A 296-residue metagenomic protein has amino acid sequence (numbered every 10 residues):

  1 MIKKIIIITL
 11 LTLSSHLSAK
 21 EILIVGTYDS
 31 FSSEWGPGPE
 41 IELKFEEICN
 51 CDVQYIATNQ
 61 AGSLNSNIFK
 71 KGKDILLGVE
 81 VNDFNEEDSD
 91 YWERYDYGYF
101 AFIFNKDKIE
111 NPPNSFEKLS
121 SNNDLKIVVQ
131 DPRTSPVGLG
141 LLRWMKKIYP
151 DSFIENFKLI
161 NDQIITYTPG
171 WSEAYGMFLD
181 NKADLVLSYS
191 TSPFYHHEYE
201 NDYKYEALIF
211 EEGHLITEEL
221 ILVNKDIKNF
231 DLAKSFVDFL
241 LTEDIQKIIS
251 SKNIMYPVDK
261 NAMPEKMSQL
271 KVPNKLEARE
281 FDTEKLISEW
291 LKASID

Functional and structural regions predicted by a protein language model:
A19-E87: Early extracytoplasmic/lumenal segment of secretory-pathway proteins
G26, K118-K147: Short loop->beta-strand "edge-of-pocket" segments that line small-molecule binding or catalytic clefts across diverse
G72-L76, D88-F102, F116-K118, L125-P132: A structural signal for short loop-to-beta-strand junctions that line the ligand-binding cleft of periplasmic/secreted
D90-Y95, H197-L215, N224-I227: Short beta-strand->loop
A101-K108, I216-L232, I248-I249: A bilobed periplasmic-binding-protein/Venus flytrap-type ligand-binding module shared by bacterial periplasmic
W144-E212: Ligand-binding pocket segment of bilobal, Venus flytrap-like solute-binding proteins
N224-K275: Mature extracytoplasmic/periplasmic domains
P264-D296: Extracellular/periplasmic bilobal clamshell ligand-binding domains
